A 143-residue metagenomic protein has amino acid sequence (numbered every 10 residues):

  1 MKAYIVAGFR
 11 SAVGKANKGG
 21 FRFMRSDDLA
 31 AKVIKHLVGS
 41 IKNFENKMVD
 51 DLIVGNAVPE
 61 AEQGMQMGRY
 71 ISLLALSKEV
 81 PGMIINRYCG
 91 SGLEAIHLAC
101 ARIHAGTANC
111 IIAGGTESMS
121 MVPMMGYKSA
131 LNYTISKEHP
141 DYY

Functional and structural regions predicted by a protein language model:
M1-K2, V13-N46, A61-M65, S72-Y143: Acyl-thioester C-C bond-transforming condensing/cleaving domain
R10: N-terminal nucleotide-binding beta1-loop-alpha1 segment
L52-N56: Short glycine-rich or small-residue beta-strand-to-loop segments that form or flank ligand, phosphate, metal/Fe-S
